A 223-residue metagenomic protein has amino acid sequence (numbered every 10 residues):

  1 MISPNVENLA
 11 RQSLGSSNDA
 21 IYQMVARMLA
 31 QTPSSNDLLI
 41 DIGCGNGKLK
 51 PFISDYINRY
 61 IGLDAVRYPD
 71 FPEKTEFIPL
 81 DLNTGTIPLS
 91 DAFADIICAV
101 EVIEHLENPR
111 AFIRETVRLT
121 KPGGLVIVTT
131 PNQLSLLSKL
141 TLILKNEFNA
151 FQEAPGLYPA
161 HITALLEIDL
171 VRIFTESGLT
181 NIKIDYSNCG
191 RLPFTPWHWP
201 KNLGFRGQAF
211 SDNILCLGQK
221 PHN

Functional and structural regions predicted by a protein language model:
M1-A92, I96-C98, R110-I113, T130 (+3 more regions): Conserved N-terminal segment of class I S-adenosyl-L-methionine
L49, N108, V117, S135-L136: Short phosphate-engaging motifs
I53, L140, F174: Short, flexible helix/strand-to-coil boundary loops that buttress conserved ligand/catalytic motifs in alpha/beta
V100-H105: Short catalytic micro-motifs in class I SAM-dependent methyltransferases
R110-L125: A short glycine-rich, Lys/Arg-flanked "PGG" loop and its adjoining helix->strand segment in the class I
I127-A150: Conserved class I S-adenosyl-L-methionine
A150-G156: Short, flexible, basic/aromatic active-site loop/helix in glycosyltransferases
V171-N181: Substrate-binding/catalytic lobe of Class I Rossmann-like enzymes that use SAM or dcSAM, i.e., the mid-to-C-terminal
